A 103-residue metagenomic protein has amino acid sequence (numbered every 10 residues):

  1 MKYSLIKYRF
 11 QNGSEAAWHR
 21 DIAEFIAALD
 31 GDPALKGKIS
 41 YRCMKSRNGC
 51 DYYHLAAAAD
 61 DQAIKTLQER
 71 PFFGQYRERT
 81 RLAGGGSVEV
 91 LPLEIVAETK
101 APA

Functional and structural regions predicted by a protein language model:
M1-R70, L82-A103: Short S/T/G/P-rich N-terminal loop/turn motif that feeds into the first structured element of a domain
F72-F73, R77: Long, charge-enriched, surface-exposed interaction segments in small proteins/subunits
